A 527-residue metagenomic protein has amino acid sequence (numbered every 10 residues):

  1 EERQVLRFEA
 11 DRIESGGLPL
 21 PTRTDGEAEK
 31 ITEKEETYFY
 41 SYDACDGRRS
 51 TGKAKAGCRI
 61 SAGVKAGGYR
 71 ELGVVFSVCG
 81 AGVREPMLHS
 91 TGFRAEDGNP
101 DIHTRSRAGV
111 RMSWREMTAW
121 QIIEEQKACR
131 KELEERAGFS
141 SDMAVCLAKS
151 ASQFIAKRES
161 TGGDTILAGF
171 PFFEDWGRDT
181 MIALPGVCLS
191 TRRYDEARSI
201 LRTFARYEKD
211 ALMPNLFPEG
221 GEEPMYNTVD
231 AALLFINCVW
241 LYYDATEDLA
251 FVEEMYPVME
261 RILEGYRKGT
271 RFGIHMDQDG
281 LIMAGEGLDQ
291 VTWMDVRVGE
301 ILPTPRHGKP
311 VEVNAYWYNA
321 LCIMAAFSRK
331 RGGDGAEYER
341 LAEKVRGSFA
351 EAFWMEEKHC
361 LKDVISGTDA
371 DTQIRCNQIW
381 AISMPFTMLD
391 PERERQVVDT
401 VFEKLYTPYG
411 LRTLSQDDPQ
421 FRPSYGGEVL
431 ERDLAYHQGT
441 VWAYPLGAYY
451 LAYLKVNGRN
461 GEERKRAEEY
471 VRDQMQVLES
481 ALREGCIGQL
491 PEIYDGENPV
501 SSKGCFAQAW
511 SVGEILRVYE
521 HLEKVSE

Functional and structural regions predicted by a protein language model:
E1-E527: Acidic, mature catalytic/reactive cores of soluble proteins
